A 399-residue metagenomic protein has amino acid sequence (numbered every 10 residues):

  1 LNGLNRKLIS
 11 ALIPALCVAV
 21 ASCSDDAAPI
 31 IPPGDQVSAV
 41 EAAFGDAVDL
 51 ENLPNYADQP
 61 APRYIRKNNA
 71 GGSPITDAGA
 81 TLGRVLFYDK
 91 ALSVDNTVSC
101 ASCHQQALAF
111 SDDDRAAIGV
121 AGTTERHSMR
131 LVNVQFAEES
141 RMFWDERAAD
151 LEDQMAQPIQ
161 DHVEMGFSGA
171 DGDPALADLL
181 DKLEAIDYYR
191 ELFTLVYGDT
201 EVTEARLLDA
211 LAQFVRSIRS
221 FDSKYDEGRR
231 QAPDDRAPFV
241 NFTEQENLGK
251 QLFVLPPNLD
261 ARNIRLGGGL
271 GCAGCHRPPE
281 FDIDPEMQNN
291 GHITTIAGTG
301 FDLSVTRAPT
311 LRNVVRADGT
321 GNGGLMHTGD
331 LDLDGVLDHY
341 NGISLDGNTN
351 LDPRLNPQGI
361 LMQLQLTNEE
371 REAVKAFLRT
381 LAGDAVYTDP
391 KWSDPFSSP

Functional and structural regions predicted by a protein language model:
L1-N5: N-terminal secretory signal peptides that target proteins for export/translocation
L8-I9, T243: Hydrophobic residues within membrane-embedded alpha helices
S10-A19: Bacterial N-terminal signal peptides
C23-P399: Periplasmic c-type cytochrome electron-transfer domains
